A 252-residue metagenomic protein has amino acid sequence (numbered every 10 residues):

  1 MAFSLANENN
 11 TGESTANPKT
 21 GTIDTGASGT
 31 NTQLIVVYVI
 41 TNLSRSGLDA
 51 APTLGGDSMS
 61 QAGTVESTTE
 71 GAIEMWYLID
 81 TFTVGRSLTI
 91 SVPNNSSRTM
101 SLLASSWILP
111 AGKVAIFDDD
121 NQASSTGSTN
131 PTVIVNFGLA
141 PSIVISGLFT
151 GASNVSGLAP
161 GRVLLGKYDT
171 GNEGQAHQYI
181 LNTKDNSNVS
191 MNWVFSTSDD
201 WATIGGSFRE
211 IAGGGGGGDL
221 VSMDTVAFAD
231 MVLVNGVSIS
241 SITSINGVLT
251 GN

Functional and structural regions predicted by a protein language model:
M1-G218: Primarily extracytoplasmic/secreted proteins and surface-exposed domains characterized by disulfide-bonded cysteine
N154, A212-N252: Intrinsically disordered, compositionally biased repeat/linker segments
